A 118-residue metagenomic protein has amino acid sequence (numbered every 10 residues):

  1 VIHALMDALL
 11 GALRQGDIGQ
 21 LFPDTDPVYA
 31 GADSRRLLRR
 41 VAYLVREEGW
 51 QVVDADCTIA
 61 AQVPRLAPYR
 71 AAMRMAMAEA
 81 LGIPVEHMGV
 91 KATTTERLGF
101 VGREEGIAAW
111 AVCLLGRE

Functional and structural regions predicted by a protein language model:
V1-A76, A80-L81: RNase III-family endoribonuclease catalytic core
P84-H87: Short acidic capping loops at alpha-helix termini that bridge into adjacent secondary structure
V90-T94: Pyridoxal 5′-phosphate
R97-G99: Mobile acidic interaction elements
V101-E118: C-terminal edge-of-domain segments
